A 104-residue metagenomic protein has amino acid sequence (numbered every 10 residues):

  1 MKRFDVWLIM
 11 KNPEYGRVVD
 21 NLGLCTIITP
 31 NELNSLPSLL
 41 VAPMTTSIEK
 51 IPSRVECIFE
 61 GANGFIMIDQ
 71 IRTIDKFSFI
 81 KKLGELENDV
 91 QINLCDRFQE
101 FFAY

Functional and structural regions predicted by a protein language model:
M1-Y104: Conserved functional hotspots at enzyme active or ligand-binding sites that engage polyanionic ligands
